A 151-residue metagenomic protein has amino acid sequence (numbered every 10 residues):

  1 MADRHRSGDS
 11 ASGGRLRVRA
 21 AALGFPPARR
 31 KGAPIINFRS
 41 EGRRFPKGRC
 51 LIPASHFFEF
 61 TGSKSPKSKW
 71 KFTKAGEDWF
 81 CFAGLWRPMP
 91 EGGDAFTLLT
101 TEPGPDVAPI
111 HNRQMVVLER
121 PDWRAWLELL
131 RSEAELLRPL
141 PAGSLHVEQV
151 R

Functional and structural regions predicted by a protein language model:
M1-R151: Short linear sequence motif anchored by a di-proline
